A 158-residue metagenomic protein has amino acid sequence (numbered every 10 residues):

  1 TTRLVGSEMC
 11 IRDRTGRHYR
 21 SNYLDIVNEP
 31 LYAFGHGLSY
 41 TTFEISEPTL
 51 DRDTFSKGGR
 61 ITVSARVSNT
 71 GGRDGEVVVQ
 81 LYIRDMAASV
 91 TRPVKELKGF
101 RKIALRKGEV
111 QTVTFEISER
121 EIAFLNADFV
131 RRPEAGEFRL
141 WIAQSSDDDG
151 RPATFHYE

Functional and structural regions predicted by a protein language model:
T1-G6, C10-I11: Single conserved hydrophobic/aromatic residue that forms the stacking wall/gate of nucleotide- or nucleobase-binding
R12-E158: Intrinsically disordered, low-complexity Ser/Thr/Gly-rich stretches
